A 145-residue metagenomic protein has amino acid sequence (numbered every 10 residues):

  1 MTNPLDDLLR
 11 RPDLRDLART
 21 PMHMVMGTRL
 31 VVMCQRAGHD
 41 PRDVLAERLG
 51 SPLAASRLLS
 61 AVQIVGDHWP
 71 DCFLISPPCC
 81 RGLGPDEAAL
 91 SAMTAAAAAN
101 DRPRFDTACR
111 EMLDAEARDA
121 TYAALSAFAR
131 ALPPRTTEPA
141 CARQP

Functional and structural regions predicted by a protein language model:
M1-P145: C-terminal-biased regions
